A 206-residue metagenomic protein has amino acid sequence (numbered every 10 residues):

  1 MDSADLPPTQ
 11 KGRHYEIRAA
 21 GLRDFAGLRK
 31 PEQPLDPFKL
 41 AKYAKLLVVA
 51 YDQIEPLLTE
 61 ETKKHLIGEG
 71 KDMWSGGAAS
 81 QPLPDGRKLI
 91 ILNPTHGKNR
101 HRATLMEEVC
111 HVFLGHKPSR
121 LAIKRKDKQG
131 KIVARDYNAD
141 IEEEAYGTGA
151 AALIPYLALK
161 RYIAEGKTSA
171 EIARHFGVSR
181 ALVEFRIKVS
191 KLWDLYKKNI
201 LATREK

Functional and structural regions predicted by a protein language model:
M1-K206: Active-site hotspot residues in diverse enzymes, especially metal/ion-binding acidic/histidine motifs
